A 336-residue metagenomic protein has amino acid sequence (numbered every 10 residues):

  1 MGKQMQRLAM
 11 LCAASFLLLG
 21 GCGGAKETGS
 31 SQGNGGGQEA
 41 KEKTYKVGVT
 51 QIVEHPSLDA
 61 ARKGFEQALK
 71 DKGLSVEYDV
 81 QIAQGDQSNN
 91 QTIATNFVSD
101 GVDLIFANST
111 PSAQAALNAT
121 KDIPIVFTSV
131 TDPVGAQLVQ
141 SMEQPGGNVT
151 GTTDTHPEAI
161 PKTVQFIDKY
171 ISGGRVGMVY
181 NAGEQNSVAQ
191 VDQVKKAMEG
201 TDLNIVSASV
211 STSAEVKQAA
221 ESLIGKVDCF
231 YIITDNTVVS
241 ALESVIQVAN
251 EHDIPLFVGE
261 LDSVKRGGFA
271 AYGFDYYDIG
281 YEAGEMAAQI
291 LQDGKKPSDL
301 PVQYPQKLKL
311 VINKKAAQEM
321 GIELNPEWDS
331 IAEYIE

Functional and structural regions predicted by a protein language model:
M1-C12: Bacterial N-terminal signal peptides that target proteins for export
L19-E39: Bacterial lipoprotein signal-peptidase II cleavage site
G33-G35, K41-E66, K72, D79-N90 (+3 more regions): Extracytoplasmic "Venus flytrap"
V47, F65, T150-T201, K296 (+1 more regions): An alpha-beta-alpha
E77-S99, A208-L223: Structural motif
I82-Q140, D235-N250, I254, G259: Beta-alpha junction/loop-to-helix N-cap segments that form part of ligand/metal-binding clefts
P133-R175, D275-K295: Hydrophobic alpha-helical segments within soluble ligand-binding/sensing domains
Q289-E336: Hinge/cleft segment of the Venus flytrap/periplasmic-binding protein
